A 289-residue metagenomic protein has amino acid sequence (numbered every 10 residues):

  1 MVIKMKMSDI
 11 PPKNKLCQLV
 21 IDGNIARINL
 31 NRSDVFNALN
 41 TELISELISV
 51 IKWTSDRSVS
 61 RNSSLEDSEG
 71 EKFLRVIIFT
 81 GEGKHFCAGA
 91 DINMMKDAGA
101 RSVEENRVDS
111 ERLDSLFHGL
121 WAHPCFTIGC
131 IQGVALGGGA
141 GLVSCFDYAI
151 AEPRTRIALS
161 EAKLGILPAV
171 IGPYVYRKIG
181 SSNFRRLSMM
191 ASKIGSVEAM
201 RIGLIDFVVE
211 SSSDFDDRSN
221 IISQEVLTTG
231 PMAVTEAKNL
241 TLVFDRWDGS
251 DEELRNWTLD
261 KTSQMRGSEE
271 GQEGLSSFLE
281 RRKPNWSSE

Functional and structural regions predicted by a protein language model:
V2-P12, S276-E289: Terminal low-complexity tails and localization/encapsulation signals of metabolic enzymes
V2-T80, H118: Conserved CoA-thioester-binding segment of acyl-CoA-metabolizing enzymes
D56, L65-L74, T80-H118, A135: Glycine- (often His-adjacent) and acidic-residue-rich active-site loop that binds/positions the CoA thioester
A88-A90, N183-S192: Short helix- or helix-capping micro-motifs that position conserved polar/aromatic residues at function-defining sites
F117-L164, K193-I194: Glycine-rich beta-to-alpha active-site loop
I150-T155, I205-N256, E269, W286-E289: C-terminal long alpha-helix characteristic of the crotonase
G172-S182: Hydrophobic, secondary-structure "cap" segments at the distal end of domains
